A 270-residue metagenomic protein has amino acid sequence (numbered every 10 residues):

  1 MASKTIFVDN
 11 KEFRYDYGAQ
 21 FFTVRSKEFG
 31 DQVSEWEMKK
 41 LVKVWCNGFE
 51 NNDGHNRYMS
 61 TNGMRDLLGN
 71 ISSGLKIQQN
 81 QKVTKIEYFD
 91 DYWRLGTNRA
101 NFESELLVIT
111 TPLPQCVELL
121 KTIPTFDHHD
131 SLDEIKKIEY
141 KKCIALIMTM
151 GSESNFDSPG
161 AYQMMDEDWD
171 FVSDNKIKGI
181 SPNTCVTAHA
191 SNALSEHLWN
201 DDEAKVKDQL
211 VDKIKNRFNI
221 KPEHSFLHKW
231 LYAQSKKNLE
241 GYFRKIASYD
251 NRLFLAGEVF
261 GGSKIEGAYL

Functional and structural regions predicted by a protein language model:
M1-N10, V24, L41, V83-I86 (+3 more regions): Catalytic phosphate/metal-binding cores of nucleic-acid and nucleotide-processing enzymes, i.e., regions that mediate
A2-C46: N-terminal FAD cofactor-binding segment of flavoenzymes
F7, K11-E12, S104-P159, I220: Central helical "cap/lid" subdomain
F21-K27, C46-N70, N200-Q209: Short beta-strand to alpha-helix junction loop
Q79-R94: A conserved short coil-to-beta-strand element within the FAD-binding core of flavoproteins
A145-L198, Q209, K213, R217-F218: Active-site substrate-recognition segment that forms the wall of the catalytic cavity or substrate channel
D208-Q209, K213-N251: Flavin (FAD/FMN) cofactor-binding core of flavoprotein oxidoreductases
Y242-L270: Short FAD-binding loop at a beta-strand-to-alpha-helix junction that anchors the flavin cofactor in diverse
